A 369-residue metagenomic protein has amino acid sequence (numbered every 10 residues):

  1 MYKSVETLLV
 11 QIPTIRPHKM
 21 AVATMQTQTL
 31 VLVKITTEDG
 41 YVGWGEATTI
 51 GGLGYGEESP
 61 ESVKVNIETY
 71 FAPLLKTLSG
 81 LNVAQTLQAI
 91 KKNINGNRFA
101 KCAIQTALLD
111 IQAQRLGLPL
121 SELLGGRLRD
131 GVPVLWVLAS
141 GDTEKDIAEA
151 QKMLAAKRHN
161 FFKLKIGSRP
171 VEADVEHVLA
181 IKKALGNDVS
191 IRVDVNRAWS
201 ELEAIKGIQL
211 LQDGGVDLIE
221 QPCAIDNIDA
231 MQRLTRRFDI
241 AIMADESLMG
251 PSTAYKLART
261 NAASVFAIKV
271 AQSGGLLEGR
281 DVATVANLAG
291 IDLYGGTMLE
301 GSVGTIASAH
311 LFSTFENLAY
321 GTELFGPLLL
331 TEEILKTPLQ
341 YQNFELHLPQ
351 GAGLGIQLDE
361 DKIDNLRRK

Functional and structural regions predicted by a protein language model:
M1-I191, N196-I205, Q209-D213, R237 (+1 more regions): N-terminal capping/lid subdomain adjacent to the active-site entrance of alpha/beta enzymes
L9, I166, C223-D226, V270: Residues that line or immediately flank small-molecule/substrate-binding pockets and catalytic motifs
V42, D194, L218-E220, L311-T314: A general secondary-structure boundary signal
L81-V83, P119-L123, L218-I225, T297-M298 (+1 more regions): Flexible, glycine/charged-enriched surface loops at secondary-structure junctions
K92, G215, D226-M243, L248-E345: Shared catalytic-loop signature of beta/alpha-barrel
P133-L138, N160-L164, V189-V195, I219-E220 (+4 more regions): Hydrophobic faces of well-ordered beta-strands that scaffold small-molecule active sites in alpha/beta enzyme cores
